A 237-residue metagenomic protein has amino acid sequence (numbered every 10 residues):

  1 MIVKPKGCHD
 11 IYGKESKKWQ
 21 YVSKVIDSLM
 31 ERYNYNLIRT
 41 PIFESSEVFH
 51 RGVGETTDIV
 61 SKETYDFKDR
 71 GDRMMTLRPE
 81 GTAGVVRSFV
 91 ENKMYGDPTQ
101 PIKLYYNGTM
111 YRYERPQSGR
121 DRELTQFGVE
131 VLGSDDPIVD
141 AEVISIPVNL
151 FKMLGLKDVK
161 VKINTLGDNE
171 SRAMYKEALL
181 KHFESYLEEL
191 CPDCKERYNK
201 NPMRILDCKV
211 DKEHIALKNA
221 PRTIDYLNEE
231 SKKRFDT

Functional and structural regions predicted by a protein language model:
M1-T237: TRNA-recognition modules of translation machinery and tRNA-sensing kinases, especially anticodon-binding
